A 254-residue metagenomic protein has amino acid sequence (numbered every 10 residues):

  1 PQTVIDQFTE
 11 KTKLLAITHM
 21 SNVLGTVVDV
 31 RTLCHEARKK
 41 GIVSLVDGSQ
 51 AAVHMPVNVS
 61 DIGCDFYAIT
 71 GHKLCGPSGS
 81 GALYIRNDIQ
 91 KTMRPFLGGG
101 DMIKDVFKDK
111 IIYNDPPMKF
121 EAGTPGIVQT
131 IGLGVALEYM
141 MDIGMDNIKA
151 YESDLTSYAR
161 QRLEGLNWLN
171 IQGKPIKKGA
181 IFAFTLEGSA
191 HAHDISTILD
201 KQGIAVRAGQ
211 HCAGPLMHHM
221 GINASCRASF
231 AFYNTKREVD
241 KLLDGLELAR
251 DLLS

Functional and structural regions predicted by a protein language model:
P1-S254: Pyridoxal 5′-phosphate
